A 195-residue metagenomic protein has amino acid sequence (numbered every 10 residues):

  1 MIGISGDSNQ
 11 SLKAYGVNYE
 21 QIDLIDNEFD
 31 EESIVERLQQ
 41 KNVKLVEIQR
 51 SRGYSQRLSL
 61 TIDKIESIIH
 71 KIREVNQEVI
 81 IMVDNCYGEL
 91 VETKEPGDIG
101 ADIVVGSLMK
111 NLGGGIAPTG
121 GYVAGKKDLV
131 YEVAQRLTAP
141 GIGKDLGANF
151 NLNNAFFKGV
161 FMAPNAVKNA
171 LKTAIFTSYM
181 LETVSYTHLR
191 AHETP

Functional and structural regions predicted by a protein language model:
M1-K168, K172, S178-L181: Conserved PLP-enzyme active-site core in the AAT-like
V184-Y186: Hydrophobic alpha-helical bundle architecture
H188-P195: Single conserved hydrophobic/aromatic residue that forms the stacking wall/gate of nucleotide- or nucleobase-binding
